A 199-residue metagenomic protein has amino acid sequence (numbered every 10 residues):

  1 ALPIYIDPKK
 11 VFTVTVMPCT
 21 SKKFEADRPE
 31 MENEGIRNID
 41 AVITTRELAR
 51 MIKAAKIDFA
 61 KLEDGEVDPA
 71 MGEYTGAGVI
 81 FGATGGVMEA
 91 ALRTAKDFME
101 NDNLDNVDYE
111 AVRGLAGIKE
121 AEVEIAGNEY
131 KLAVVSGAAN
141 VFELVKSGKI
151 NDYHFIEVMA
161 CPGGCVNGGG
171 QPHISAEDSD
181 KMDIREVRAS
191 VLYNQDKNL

Functional and structural regions predicted by a protein language model:
A1-L199: Iron-sulfur-associated redox domains of electron-transfer enzymes in respiratory and anaerobic energy metabolism
